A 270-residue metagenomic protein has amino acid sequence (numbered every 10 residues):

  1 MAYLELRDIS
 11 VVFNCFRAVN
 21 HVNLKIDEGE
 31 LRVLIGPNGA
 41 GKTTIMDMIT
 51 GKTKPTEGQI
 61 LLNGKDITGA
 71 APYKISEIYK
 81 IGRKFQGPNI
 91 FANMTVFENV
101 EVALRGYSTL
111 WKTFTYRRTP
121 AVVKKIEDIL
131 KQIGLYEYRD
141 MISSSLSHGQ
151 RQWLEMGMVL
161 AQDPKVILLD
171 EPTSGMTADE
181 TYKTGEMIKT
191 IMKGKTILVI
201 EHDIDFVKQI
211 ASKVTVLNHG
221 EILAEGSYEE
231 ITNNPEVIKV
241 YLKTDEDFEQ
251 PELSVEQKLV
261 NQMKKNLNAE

Functional and structural regions predicted by a protein language model:
I35-P37: The feature captures the beta-strand-to-loop junction immediately N-terminal to the Walker
T50: Helix-to-loop junction immediately C-terminal to a conserved catalytic motif
F114-Y138, K165, E186, T196: Conserved ABC ATPase "signature" region
I167-E171: Catalytic Walker B motif of ABC-type/P-loop ATPase nucleotide-binding domains
V207-Q209: A short, surface-exposed alpha-helical micro-motif characterized by mixed small hydrophobic and charged/polar residues
